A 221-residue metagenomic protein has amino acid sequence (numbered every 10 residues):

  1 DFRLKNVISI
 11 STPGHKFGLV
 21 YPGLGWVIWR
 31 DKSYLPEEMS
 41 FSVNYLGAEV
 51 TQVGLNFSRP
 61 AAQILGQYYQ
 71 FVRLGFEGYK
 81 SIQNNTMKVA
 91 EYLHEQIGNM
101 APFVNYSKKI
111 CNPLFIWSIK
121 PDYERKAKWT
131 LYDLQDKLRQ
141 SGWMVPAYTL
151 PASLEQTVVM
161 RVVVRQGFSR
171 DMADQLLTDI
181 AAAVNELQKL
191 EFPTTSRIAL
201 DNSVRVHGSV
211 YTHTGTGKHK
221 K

Functional and structural regions predicted by a protein language model:
D1-P113, W117-Y123: Active-site C-terminal subdomain of aminotransferase-like
F76-K221: Non-catalytic terminal extensions of PLP-dependent enzymes
